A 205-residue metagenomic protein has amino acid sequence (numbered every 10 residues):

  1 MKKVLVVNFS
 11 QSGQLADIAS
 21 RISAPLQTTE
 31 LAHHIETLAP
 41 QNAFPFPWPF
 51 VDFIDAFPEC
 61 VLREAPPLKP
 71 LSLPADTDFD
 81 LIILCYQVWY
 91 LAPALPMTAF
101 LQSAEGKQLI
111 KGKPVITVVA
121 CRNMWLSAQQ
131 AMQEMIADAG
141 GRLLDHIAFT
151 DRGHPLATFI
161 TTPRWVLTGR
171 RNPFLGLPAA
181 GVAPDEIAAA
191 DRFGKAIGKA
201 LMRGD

Functional and structural regions predicted by a protein language model:
M1-Y86, L91-L95, A99-Q102, G106-K111 (+2 more regions): N-terminal beta1-alpha1-beta2 submodule of the flavodoxin-like/Rossmannoid cofactor-binding fold
F50-D55, E134-M135, T162-W165: Short, hinge-like loop/turn segments at secondary-structure boundaries
Y86, V119-R122, A180: Second-shell loop/turn segments in exported
P93, W125-A128, E186: Conserved donor sugar-nucleotide recognition element shared by glycan-biosynthetic enzymes
P114-A157, T161: Short, glycine-/small-residue-rich phosphate/pyrophosphate-handling segment
G153-D205: Glycine-rich phosphate/pyrophosphate-binding loop and the adjoining helix
